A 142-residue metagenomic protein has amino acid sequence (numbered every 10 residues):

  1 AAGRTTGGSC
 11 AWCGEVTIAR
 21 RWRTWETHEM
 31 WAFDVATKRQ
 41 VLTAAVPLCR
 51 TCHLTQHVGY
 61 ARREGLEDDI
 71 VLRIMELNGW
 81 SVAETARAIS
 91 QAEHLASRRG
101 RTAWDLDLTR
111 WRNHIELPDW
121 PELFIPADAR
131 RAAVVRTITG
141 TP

Functional and structural regions predicted by a protein language model:
A1-G8, E15-R20, L54-P142: Extended charged
A11-P47, Q56-E64: Histidine-centered nuclease catalytic patch
